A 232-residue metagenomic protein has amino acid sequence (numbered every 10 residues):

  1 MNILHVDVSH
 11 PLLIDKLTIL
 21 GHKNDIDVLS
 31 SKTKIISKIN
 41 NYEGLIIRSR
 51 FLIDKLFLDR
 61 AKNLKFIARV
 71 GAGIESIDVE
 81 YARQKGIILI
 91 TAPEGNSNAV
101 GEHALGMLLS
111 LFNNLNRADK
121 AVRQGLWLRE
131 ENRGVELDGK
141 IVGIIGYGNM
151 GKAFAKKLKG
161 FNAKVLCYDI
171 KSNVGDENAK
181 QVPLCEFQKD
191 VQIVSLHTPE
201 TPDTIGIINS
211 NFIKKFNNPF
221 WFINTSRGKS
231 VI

Functional and structural regions predicted by a protein language model:
M1-Y42, N162, L166: N-terminal glycine-/charge-rich "phosphate-binding" loop or analogous flexible N-terminal tail
D27-V28, V70-G71, I87-N98, S226: Short beta->alpha connector loops at strand-helix junctions that form conserved, small/polar/Pro-enriched
N40, F51-F57, I170-I232: Rossmann-like adenosine-cofactor binding region
E75-K85, S226-I232: Rossmann-fold NAD(P)-binding glycine/threonine-rich loop
K85, P93-I141, A153-K156, G160: Phosphate-binding beta-alpha-beta segment of Rossmann-like dinucleotide-binding domains, i.e., the NAD(P)
I144-I145: Conserved N-terminal Rossmann-fold NAD(P)-binding element of oxidoreductases
M150: Hydrophobic/small residue at the entry helix of a nucleotide-binding pocket
